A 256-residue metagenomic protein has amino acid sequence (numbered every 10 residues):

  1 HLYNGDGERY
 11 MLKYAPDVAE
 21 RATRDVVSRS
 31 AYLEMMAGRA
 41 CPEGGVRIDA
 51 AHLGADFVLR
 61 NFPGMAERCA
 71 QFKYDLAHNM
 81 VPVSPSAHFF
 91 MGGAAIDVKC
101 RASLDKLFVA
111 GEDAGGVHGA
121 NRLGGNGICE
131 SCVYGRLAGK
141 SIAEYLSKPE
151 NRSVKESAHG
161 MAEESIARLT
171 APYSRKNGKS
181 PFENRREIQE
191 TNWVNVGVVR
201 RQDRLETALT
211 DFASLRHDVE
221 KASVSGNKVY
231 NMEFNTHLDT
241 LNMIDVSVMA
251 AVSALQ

Functional and structural regions predicted by a protein language model:
H1-D75, N79-V81, S141-S147, F182-R185: An anion/pyrophosphate-binding glycine-rich loop and adjacent beta-alpha core in soluble alpha-beta enzymes
R9-M11, F89, A95-V109, D113-Q256: Glycine- and aromatic-enriched mobile tails/lids
R68, F72-A87, M91-K99, Q256: Conserved mixed alpha/beta core segments that line enzyme active sites in large multi-domain catalysts
